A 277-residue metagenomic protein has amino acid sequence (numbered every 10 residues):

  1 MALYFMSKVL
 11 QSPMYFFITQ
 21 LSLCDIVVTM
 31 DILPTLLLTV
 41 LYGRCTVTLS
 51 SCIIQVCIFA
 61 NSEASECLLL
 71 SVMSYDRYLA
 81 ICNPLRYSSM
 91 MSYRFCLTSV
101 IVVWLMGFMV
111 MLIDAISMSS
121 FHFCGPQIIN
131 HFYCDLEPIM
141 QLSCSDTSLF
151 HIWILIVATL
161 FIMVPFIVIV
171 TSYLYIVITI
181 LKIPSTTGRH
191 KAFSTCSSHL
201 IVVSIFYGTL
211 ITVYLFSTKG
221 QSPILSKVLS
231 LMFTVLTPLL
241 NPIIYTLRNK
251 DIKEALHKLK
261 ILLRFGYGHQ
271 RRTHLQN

Functional and structural regions predicted by a protein language model:
M1-N277: Transmembrane helical core of 7TM receptor-like proteins
